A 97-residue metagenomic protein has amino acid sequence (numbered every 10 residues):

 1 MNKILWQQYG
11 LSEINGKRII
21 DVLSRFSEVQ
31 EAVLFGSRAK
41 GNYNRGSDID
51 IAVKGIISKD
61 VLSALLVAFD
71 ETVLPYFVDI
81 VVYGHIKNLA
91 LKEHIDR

Functional and structural regions predicted by a protein language model:
M1-E31, A39-R45, K54-R97: Catalytic core of pol beta-like nucleotidyltransferases
